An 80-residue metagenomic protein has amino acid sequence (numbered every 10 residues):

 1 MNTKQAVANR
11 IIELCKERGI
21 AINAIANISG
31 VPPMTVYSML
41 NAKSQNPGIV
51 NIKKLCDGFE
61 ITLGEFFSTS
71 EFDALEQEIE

Functional and structural regions predicted by a protein language model:
M1-A21: A short, Lys/Arg-rich alpha-helix, primarily the initiator
C15, A26, C56: The alpha-helix within a helix-turn-helix
K16, G30, N41, E71: Residue-level detection of the helix-turn-helix DNA-binding "recognition helix"
I20-S38: Short alpha-helical DNA-recognition segment
S38, F67-E80: Short, charged recognition helix plus adjacent turn of helix-turn-helix-like nucleic-acid-binding domains
K43-K54: Short, basic-rich loop-to-helix N-cap that marks the start of a DNA-contacting helix
D57-F66: Intrinsically disordered, low-complexity basic tails/linkers immediately adjacent to helix-turn-helix/homeobox/MYB/SANT
